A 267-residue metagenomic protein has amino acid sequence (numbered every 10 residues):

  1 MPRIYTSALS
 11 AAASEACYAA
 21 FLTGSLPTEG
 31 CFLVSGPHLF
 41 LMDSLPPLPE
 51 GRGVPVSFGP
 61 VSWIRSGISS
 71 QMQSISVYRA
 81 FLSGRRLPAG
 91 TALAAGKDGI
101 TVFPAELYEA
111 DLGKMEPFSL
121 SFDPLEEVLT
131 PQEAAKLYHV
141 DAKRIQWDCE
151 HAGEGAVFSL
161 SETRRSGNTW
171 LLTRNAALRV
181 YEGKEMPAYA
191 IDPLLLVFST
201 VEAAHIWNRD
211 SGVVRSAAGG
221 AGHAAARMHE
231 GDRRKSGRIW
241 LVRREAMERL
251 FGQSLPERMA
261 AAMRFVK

Functional and structural regions predicted by a protein language model:
P2, T6-A8, S25, G30 (+7 more regions): Serine/threonine-rich, low-complexity intrinsically disordered segments
P2-A20, G51-A80, F118-D148, I191-A217: Polyanion-binding surface elements
I4-A8, C31, P37, P60 (+9 more regions): Extended, non-core accessory segments
C17-V34, H38, Q71-G99, H139-L171 (+1 more regions): Major-groove DNA-recognition helix of helix-turn-helix-type DNA-binding domains
L45-G51, V56, A105-S121, N168-F198 (+1 more regions): A short, Lys/Arg-enriched interface patch at domain edges and termini
L137-Y138, V180, I206-W207, A221 (+1 more regions): Short alpha-helical scaffold segments that flank and stabilize functional sites
